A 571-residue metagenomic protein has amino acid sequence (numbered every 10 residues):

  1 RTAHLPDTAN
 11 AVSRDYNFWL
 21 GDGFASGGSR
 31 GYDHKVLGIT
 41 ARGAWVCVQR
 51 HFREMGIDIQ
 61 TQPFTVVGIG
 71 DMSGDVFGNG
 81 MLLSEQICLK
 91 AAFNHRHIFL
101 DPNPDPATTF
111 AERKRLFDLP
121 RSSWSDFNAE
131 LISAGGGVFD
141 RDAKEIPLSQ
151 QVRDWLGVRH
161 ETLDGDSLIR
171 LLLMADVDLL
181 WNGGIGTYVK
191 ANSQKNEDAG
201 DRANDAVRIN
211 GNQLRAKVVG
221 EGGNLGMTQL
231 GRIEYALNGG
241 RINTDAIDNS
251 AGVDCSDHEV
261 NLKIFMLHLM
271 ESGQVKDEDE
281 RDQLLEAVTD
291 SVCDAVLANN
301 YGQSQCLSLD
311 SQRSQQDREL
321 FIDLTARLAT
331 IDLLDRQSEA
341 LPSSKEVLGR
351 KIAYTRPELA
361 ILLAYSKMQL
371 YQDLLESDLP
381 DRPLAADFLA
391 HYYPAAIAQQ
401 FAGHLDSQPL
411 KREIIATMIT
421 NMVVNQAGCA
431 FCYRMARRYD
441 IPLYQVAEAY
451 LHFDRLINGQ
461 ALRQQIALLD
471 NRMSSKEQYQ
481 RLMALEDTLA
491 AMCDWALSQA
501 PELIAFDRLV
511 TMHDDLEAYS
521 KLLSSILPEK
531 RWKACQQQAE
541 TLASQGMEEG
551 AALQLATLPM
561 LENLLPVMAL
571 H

Functional and structural regions predicted by a protein language model:
T2-H571: Non-transmembrane, aqueous-exposed alpha-helical and coiled segments at domain scale
